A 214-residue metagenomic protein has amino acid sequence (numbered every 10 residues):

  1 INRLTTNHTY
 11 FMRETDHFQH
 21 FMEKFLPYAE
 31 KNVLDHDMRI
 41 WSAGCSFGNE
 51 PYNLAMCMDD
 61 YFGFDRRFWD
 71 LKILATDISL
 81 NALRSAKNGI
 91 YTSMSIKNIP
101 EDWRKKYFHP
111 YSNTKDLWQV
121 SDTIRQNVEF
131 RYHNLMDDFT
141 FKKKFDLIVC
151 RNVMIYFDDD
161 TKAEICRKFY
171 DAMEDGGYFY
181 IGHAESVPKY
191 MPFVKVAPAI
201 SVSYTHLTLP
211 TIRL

Functional and structural regions predicted by a protein language model:
I1-W41: Conserved AdoMet
A43, F64-V149, V153-F157, T161 (+1 more regions): Extended basic-aromatic, gly/pro-enriched interface segments that bind polyanionic ligands
S46: Conserved glycine-rich SAM-binding loop
N49-F64: Conserved SAM-binding loop of SAM-dependent methyltransferases across substrates and taxa, primarily the Class I
C166-D175: A short glycine-rich, Lys/Arg-flanked "PGG" loop and its adjoining helix->strand segment in the class I
G176-H183: Conserved beta-strand signature within the Rossmann-like core of class I S-adenosyl-L-methionine
H183-A197: Conserved class I S-adenosyl-L-methionine
T205-T211: Conserved small/polar residues in nucleotide/adenosyl-binding loops
